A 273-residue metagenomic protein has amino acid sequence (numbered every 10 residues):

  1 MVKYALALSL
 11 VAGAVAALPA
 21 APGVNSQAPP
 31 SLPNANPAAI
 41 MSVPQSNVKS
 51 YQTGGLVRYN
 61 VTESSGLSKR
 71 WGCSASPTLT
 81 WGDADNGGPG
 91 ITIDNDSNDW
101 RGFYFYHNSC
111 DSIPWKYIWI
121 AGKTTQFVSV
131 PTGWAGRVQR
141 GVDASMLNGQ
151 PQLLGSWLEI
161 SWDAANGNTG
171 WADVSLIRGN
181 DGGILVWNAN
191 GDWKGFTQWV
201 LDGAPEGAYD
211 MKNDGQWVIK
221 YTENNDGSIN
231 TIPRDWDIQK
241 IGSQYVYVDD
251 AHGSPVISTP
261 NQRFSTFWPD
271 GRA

Functional and structural regions predicted by a protein language model:
V2-A17: Cleavable N-terminal signal peptides of Sec/SRP-targeted secreted and luminal proteins
L18-A273: Extracellular low-complexity, O-glycosylation-prone Ser/Thr/Pro/Gly-rich "stalks" and linkers flanking catalytic
